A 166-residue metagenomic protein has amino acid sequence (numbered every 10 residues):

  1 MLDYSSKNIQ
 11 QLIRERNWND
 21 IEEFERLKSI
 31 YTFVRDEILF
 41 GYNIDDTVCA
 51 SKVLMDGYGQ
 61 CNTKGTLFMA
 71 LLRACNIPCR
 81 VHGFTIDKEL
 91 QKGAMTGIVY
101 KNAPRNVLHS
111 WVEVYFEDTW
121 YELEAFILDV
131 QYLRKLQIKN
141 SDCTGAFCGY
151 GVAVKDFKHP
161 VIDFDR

Functional and structural regions predicted by a protein language model:
M1-D56: Secondary-structure boundary elements
E15, I44-D46, G59-Q60, D129-Y132 (+1 more regions): A generic structural micro-environment signature that highlights single residues at secondary-structure boundaries
L27-S29, K64, T96, E117: A general marker of short, structured functional hotspots
T32-F33, A70, A74, S110 (+1 more regions): Residue-level signal for well-ordered alpha-helical scaffold segments within enzymatic catalytic domains
N43-A103, V107: Active-site neighborhood of thiol-dependent amide/isopeptide-bond enzymes
I86-R166: His-Asp-centered catalytic microenvironments across diverse enzyme cores, prominently the transglutaminase-like
